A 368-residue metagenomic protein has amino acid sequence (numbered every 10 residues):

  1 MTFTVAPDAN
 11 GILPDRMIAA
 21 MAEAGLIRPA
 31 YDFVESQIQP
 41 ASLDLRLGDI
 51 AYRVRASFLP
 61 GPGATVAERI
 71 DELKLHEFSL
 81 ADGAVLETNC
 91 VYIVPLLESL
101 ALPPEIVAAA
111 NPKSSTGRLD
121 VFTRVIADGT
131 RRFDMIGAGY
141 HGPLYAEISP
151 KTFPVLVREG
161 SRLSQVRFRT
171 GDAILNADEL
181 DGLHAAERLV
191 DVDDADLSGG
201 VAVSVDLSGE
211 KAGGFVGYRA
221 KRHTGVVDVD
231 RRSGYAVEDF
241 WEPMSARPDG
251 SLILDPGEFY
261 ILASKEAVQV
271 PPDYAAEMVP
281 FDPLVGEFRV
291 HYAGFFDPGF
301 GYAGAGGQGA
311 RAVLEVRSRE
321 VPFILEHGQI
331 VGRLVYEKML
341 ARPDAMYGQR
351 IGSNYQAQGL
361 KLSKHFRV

Functional and structural regions predicted by a protein language model:
M1-V368: DUTPase catalytic domain/fold
